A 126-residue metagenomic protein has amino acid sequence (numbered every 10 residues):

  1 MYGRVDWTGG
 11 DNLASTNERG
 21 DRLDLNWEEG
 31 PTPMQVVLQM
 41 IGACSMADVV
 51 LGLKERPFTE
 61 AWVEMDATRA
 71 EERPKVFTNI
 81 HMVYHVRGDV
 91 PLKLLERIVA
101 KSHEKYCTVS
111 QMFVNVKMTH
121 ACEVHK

Functional and structural regions predicted by a protein language model:
M1-M40, A47-K126: Extended beta-strand/beta-hairpin segments
